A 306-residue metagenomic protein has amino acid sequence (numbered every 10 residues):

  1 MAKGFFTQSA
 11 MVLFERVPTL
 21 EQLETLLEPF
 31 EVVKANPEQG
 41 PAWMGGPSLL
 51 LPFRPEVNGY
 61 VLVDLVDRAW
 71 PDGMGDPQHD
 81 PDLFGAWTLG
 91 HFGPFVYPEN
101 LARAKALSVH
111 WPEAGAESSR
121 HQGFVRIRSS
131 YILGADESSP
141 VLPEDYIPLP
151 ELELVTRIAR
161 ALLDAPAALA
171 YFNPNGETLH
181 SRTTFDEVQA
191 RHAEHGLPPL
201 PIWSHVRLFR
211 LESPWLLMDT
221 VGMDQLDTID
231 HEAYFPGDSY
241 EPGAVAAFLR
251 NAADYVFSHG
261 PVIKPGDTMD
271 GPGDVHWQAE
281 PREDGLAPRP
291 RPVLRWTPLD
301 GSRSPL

Functional and structural regions predicted by a protein language model:
M1-G59, R291-L306: Short, extreme N-terminal segment that most often corresponds to the first beta-strand
S9-F14, L50, L62-D64, Q122-R128 (+1 more regions): Ordered hydrophobic segments in well-structured contexts
M11, P143-E151, G237-E241: Conserved aromatic-histidine-acidic binding/catalytic patches
E21, E153-T156, G243-R250: Short, well-ordered alpha-helical segments
F30-E117: N-terminal low-complexity, intrinsically disordered segments
V32-P41, E153-Y171, D254-I263: Structural alpha-beta junctions
H79-P199: Internal, hydrophobic cores of structured domains that mediate oligomerization or house catalytic pockets within large
N173-L306: Aromatic/basic-lined ligand-recognition segments that form π-stacking hydrophobic pockets flanked by Lys/Arg to engage
